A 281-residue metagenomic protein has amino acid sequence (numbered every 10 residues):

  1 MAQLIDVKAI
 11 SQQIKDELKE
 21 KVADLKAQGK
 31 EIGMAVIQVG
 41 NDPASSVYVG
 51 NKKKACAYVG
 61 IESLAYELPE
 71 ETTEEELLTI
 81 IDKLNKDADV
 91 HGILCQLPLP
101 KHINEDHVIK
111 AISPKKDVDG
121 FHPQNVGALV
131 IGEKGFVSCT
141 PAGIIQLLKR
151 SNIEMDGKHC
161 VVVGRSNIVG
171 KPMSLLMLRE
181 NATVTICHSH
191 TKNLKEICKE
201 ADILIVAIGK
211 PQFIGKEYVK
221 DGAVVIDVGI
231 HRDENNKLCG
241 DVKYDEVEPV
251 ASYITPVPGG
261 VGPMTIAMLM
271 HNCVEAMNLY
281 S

Functional and structural regions predicted by a protein language model:
M1-K30: Positively charged, low-complexity intrinsically disordered leader regions
I32-G40: Short beta-strand segments enriched in small/hydrophobic residues
M34, C56-E70, V184-I186: Short beta-strand elements in bilobed, periplasmic/extracellular small-molecule ligand-binding domains
N41-K53, G135-V224, K237-E248: Glycine-rich phosphate/diphosphate-binding loop of Rossmann-like nucleotide-binding domains
E76-D87: Short, well-structured alpha-helical segments in soluble
L94-M155: Anion-binding alpha/beta catalytic cores of soluble intermediary-metabolism enzymes, centered on
P98, A207-K210, G229-I230: Short glycine-/small-residue-rich Rossmann-like dinucleotide-binding loops
D106-H122, V126, I226-Y280: Rossmann-fold NAD(P)-binding glycine/threonine-rich loop
